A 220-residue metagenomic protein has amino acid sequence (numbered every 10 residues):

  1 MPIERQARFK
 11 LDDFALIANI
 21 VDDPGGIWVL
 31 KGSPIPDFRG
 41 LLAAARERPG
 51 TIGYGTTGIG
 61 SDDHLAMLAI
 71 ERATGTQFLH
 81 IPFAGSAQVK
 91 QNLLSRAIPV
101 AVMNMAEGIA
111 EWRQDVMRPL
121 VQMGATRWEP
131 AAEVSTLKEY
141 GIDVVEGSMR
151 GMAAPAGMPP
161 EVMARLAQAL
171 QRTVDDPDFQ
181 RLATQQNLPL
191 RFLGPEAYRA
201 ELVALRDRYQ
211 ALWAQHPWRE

Functional and structural regions predicted by a protein language model:
P2-Q88, L137, I142, G147-L182: Hinge/capping helix and adjacent helix->loop/strand transition within the periplasmic-binding protein
A15, L41, V116-W128: Conserved helix-loop-beta element of the AMP-binding
K31, M105-A106, G124-A125, A156: Short secondary-structure boundary segments
D37, P82, R96-A97, V116 (+2 more regions): Conserved functional loop/turn residues at catalytic and ligand-binding sites
R48-I52, T74-T76, L94-M103, V116-R118 (+1 more regions): Alpha-to-beta junction loops
L68-A73, A87-I98, A106-D115, L202-V203: Short helices/loops that flank or line small-molecule/ion binding pockets
A73-T76, P160-E220: An extracytoplasmic/periplasmic, membrane-proximal ligand-sensing/linker region
F83, V102-N104, Q122, L193: Short beta-strand and adjacent tight-turn residues that come in two discontinuous sequence segments and form the edges
